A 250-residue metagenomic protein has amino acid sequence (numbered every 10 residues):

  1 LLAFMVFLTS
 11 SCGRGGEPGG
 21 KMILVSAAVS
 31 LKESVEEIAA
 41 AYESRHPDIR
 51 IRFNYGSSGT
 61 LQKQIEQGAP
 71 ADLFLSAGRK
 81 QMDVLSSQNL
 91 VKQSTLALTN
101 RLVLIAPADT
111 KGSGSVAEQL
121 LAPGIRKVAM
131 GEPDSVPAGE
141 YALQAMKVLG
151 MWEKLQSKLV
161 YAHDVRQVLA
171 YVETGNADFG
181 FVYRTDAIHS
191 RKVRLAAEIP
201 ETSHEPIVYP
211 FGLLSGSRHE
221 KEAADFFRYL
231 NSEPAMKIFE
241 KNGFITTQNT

Functional and structural regions predicted by a protein language model:
L1-T9: Bacterial N-terminal signal peptides
C12-R45, R50-Y55, G59, K63-Q67 (+4 more regions): Exported/periplasmic ABC-transporter solute-binding proteins
